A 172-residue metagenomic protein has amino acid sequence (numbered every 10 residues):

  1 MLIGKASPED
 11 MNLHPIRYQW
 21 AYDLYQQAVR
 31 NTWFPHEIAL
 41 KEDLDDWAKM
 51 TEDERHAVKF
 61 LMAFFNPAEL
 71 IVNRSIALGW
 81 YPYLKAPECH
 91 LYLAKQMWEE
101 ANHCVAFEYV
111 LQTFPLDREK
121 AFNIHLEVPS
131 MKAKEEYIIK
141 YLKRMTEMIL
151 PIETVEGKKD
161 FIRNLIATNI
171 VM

Functional and structural regions predicted by a protein language model:
M1-M172: Non-heme di-metal
